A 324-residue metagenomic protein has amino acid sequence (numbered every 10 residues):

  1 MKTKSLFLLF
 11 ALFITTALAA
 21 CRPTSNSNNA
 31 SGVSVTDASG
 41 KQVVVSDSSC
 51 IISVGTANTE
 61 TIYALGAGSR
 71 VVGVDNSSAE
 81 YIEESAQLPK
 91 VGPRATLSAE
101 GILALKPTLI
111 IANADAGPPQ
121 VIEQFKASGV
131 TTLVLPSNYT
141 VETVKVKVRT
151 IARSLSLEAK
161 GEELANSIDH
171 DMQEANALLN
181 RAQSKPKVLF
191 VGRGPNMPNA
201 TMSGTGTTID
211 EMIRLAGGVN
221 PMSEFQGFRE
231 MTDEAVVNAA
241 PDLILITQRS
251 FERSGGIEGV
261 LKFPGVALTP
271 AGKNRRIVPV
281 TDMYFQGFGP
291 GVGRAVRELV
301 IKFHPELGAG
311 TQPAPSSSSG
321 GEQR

Functional and structural regions predicted by a protein language model:
K2-L6, A19-T59, A159-F190, L243 (+1 more regions): Bacterial Sec-exported substrate-binding components of ABC uptake systems
L9-A17: Bacterial N-terminal signal peptides
P23, T143, R149-R153, E162 (+1 more regions): Structured C-terminal subdomain patch of bacterial secreted/periplasmic proteins
T36-A38, P89-E100, N138, F225-D233: Short helix-initiation/N-cap motifs at beta->coil->alpha
C50-L105, L109-A114: A short, structured surface patch at a secondary-structure boundary
N76-E80, L88, T201-F228: Alpha-helical, coiled-coil/dimerization segments enriched in small aliphatic residues
A99-K106, T232-A240: Short helices/loops that flank or line small-molecule/ion binding pockets
P118-V121, L133-T150, S184-T208, E252-G255: Extracytoplasmic ligand-binding site segments that recognize negatively charged/polar headgroups
